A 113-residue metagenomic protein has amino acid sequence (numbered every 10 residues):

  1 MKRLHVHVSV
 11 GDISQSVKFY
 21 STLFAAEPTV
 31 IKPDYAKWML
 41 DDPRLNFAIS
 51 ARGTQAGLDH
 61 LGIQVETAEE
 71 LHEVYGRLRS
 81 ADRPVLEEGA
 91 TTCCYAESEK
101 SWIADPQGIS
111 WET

Functional and structural regions predicted by a protein language model:
M1-K2, H7-N46: Core segments of cupin and vicinal oxygen chelate
H5-H7, K37, H60-G62, K100-W102: Short aromatic/hydrophobic contact patches that present stacked aromatics for nucleic-acid/ligand binding
I13, G62-S110: Vicinal oxygen chelate
E27, N46-A48, P84-G89: A short linear hydrophobic-aromatic micro-motif
K32-Y35, Q55-G57, C94-E99: Short acidic/glycine-enriched loop/turn segments that link adjacent beta-strands
D41-N46, T54-A56, E66-L71: Short, charged/polar surface micro-motifs in flexible loops or helix N-caps
F47-S50, E112: Conserved beta-strand in the GNAT
